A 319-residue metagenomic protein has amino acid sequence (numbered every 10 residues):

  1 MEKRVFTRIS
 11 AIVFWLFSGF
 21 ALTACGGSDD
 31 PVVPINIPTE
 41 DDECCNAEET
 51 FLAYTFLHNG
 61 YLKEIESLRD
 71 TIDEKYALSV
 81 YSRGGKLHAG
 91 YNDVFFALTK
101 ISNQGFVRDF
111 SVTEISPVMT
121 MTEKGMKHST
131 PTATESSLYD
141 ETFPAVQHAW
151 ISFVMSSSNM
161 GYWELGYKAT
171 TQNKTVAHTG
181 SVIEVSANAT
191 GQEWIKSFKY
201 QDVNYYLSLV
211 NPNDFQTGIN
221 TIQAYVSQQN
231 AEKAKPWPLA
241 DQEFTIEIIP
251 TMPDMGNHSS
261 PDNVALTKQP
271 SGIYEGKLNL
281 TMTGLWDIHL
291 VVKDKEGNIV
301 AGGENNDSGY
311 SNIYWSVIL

Functional and structural regions predicted by a protein language model:
E2-F6, S28-T122, W315: Acidic/polar, low-complexity intrinsically disordered N-terminal segments immediately downstream of a Sec signal
A21-A24: C-terminal motif of bacterial Sec signal peptides marking the signal peptidase cleavage site
A89-N103, G218-K233: Beta-strand-rich structural segments
N103, T170-A177, L285, K293-G303: Short acidic/polar inter-strand loop motif in beta-rich domains
E123-F143, P253-S271: Solvent-exposed serine/threonine-rich low-complexity stretches and specific carbohydrate-binding patches
S137-F153, G161, K268-K277: Aromatic sugar-binding surface patches on proteins that engage polysaccharides or sugar-phosphate polymers
V154-M160, L280-L285: Surface-exposed, short loops/turns at beta-strand junctions within beta-sandwich domains
S156-I222: Surface-exposed beta-loop interaction hotspot
